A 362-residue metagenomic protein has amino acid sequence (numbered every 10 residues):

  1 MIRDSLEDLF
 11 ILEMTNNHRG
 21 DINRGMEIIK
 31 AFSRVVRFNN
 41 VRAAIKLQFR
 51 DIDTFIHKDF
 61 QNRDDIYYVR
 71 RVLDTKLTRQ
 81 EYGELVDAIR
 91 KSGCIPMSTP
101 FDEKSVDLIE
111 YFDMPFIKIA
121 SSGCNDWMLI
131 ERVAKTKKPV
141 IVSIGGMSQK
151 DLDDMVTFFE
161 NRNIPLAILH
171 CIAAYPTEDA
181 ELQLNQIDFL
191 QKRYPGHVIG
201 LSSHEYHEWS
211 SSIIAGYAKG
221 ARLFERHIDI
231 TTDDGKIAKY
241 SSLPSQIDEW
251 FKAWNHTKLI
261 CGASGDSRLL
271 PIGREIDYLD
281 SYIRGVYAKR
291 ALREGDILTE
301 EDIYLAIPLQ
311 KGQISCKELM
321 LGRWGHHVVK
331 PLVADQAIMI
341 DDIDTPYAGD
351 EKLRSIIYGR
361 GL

Functional and structural regions predicted by a protein language model:
M1-L362: Catalytic cores and adjacent flexible loops of soluble metabolic enzymes that perform enolate/carbanion chemistry on
